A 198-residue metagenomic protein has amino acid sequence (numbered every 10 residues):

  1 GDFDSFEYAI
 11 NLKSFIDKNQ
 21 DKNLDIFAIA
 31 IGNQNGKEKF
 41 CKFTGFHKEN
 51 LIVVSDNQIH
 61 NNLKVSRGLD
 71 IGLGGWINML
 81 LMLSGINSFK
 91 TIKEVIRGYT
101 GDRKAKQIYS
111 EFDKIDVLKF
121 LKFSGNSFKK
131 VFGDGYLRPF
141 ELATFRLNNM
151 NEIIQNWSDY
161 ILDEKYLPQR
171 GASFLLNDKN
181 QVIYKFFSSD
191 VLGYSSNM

Functional and structural regions predicted by a protein language model:
G1-F3, Q34, V191: Short acidic, S/G/P-rich loop/turn micro-motifs used as interaction or catalytic elements
D4-A28: Conserved helix-turn-beta segment immediately C-terminal to the redox Cys motif in thioredoxin-like folds
F6-A9, E38, N197: Conserved strand-to-helix beginnings and helix N-cap segments that scaffold or border functional pockets
D17-K18, F40-F46: Short, surface-exposed basic-aromatic patches at helix termini and helix-loop junctions that form
D21-K37, E49-D56: Thiol-based oxidoreductase modules, predominantly thioredoxin-like and allied folds used for disulfide exchange
K37-F40, N62-L63: A short acidic (Asp/Glu
V53-D190: Thiol/selenol-based redox catalytic cores and closely related redox-interacting motifs
V191-M198: A short, polar/charged loop-to-alpha-helix boundary motif
